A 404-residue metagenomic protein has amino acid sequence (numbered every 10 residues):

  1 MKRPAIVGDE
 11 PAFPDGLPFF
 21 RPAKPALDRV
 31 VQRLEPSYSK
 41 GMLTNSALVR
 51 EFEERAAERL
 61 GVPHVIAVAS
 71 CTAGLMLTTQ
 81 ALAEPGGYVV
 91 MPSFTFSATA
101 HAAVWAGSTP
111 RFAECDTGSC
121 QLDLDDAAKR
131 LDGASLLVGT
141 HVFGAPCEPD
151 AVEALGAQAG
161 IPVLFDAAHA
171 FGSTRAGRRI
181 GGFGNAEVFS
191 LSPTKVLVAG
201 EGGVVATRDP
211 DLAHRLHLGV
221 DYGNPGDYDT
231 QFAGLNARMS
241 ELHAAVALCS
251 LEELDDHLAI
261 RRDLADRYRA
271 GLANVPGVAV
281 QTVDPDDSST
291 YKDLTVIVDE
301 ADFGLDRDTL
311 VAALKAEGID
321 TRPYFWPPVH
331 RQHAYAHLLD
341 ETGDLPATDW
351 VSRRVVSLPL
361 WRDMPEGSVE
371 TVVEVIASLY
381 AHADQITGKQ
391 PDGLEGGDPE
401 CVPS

Functional and structural regions predicted by a protein language model:
M1-M42, A47, P359, P403: N-terminal "arm"/small-domain region of PLP-dependent enzymes with the aminotransferase-like
K2-A5, E10, A81-A167, T174: PLP-dependent aminotransferase-like
D9, A102, R178-I180, V188 (+4 more regions): Short secondary-structure boundary/capping segments
G16, V49-R55, R59-I66, D125 (+4 more regions): PLP-dependent aminotransferase class I/II
M42, A47-Y88, H101-V104, F112-E114 (+1 more regions): Phosphate-binding glycine-rich loop
I66, V90, R111, V163-L164 (+3 more regions): Structural detector of well-ordered beta-strand residues that form the stable sheet scaffold of enzyme domains
F165-A199, G226-Q231: Conserved active-site segment immediately N-terminal to the catalytic lysine that forms the internal aldimine
F189-S190, G203-D209, L248: Short beta-strand-to-turn element immediately C-terminal to the catalytic PLP-Schiff-base lysine in fold type I
